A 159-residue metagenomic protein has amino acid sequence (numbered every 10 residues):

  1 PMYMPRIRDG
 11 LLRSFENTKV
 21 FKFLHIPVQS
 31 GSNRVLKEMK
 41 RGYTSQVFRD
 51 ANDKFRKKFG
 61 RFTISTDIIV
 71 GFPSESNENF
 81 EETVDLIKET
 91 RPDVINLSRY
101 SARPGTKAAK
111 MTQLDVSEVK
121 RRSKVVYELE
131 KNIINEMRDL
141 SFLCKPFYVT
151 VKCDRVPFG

Functional and structural regions predicted by a protein language model:
P1-N77: Conserved SAM/AdoMet-binding glycine-rich loop
D9-F21, E75-D93, S117-R121, V151-C153: Short, electropositive alpha-helical surface patch
I26, I95, V149-V151: OB-fold and OB-like beta-barrel modules that bind single-stranded nucleic acids
N33-E38, P104-M111: A short acidic, helix-capping loop that chelates divalent metal ions and anchors anionic groups
K54-T63, T90, V125-M137: A structural motif corresponding to the C-terminal end of an alpha-helix and its immediate exit/capping segment
R99-P104, D139: AMP-binding (ANL) adenylation modules
M111-G159: Terminal RNA-binding accessory module
